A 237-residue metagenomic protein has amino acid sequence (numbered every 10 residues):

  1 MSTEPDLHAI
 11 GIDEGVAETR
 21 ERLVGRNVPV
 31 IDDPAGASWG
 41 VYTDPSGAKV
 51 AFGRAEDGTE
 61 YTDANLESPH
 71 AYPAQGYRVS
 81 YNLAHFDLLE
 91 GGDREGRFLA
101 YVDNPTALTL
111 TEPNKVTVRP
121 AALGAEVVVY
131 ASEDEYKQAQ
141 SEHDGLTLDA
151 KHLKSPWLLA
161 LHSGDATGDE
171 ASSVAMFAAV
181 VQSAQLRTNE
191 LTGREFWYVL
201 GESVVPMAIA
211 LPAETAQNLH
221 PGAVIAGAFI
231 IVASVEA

Functional and structural regions predicted by a protein language model:
M1-N27: N-terminal alpha-helical "arm" segments
M1-T3, V205-M207, F229: Short, surface-exposed polybasic-aromatic patches that bind anionic ligands, especially phosphate groups
P29-D169: Long, hydrophobic alpha/beta structural blocks
Y81, E95, P113-K115, V174-M176 (+2 more regions): A general secondary-structure signal for short beta-strands and their flanking turns/coil in non-transmembrane regions
P156-N189: Extended boundary segments
V181-I209: OB-fold (S1/OB) nucleic-acid-binding surfaces
P212-A228: Short nucleic-acid-contacting surface segments enriched for D/E, G, S/T with interspersed K/R
I230-A237: Short, Lys/Arg- and Gly-enriched loop/turn segments at beta-strand edges
